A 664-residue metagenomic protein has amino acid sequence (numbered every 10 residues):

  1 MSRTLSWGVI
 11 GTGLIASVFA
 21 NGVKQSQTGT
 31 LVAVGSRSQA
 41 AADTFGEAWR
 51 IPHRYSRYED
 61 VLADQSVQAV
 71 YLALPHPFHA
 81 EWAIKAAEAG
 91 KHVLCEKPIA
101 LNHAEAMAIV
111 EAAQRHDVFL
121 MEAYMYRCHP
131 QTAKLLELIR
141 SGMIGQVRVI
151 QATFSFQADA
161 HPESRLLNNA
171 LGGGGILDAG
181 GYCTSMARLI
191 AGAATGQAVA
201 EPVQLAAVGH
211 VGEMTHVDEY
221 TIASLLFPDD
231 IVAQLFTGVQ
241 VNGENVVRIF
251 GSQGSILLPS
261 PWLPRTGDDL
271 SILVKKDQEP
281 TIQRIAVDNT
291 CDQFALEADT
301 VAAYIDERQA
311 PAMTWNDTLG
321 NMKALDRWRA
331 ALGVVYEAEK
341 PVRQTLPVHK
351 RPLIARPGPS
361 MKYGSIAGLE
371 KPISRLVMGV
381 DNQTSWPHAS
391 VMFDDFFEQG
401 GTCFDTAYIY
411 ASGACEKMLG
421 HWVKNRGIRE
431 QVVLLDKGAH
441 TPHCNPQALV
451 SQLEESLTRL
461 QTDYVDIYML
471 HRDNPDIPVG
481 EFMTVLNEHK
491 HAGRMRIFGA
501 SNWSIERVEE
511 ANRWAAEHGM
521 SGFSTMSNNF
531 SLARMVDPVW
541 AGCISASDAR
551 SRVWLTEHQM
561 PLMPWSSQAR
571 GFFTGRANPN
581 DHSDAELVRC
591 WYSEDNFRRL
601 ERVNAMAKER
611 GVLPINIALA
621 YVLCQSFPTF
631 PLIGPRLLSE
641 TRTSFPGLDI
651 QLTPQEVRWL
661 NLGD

Functional and structural regions predicted by a protein language model:
M1, A69-Y71, V301-S360: C-terminal helix-rich "cap/oligomerization" subdomain common to oxidoreductases
M1-W49: N-terminal Rossmann-like dinucleotide-binding module
A69, H92, F119, I373-V377 (+7 more regions): Structural preference for beta-strand elements that scaffold enzyme active sites
A69, P75-H76, A80-R127: Beta-strand-loop-alpha-helix segment that lines the small-molecule cofactor/substrate pocket of alpha/beta enzymes
Y126-A206, V211-M214: Predominantly a Rossmann-like dinucleotide-binding segment in NAD(P)-dependent oxidoreductases
S185-P264, D299-R308, V342-H349: Contiguous beta-strand/loop segments that form the cofactor/metal-binding neighborhood of enzyme cores
A223, P387, D473, I477-D664: Beta/alpha (TIM)-barrel catalytic core signal, keyed to glycine-rich beta->alpha loops juxtaposed to Asp/Glu that bind
V342-V432, H491: N-terminal binding-site loop/beta-alpha segment at the start of enzyme catalytic domains that lines or forms
